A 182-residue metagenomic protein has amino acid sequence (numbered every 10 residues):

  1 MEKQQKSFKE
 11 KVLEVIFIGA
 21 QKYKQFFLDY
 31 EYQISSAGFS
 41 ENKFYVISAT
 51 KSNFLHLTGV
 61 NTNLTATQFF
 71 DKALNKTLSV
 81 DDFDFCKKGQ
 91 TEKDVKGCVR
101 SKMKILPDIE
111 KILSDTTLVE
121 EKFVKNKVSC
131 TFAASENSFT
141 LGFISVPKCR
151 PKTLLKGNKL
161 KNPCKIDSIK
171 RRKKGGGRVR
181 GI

Functional and structural regions predicted by a protein language model:
M1-K127, G181-I182: An acidic, glycine-rich, mixed-charge low-complexity segment common to nucleic-acid enzymes
V95-I182: Conserved binding-pocket/active-site segment within a compact domain
